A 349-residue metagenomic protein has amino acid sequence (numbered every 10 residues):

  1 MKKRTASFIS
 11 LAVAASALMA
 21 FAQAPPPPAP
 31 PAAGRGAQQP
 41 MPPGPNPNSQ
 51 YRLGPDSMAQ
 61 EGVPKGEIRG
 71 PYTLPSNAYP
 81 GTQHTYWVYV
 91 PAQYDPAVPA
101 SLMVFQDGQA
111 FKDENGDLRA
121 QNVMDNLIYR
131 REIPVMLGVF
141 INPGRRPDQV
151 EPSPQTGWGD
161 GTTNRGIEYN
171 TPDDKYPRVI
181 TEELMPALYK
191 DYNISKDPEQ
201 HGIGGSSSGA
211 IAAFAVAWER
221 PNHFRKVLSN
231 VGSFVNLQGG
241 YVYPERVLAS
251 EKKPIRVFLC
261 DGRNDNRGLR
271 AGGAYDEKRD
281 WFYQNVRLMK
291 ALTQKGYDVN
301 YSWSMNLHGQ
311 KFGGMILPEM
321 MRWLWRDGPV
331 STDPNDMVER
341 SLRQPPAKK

Functional and structural regions predicted by a protein language model:
M1-R4: Positively charged n-region of N-terminal signal peptides that target proteins for export
A6-I9, P28: Short helix-onset patch at the extreme N-terminus, typifying the N->h transition of secretory signal peptides
I9-A20: Bacterial N-terminal signal peptides
P25-K349: Non-catalytic cap/lid and distal C-terminal segments of serine-dependent acyl enzymes
